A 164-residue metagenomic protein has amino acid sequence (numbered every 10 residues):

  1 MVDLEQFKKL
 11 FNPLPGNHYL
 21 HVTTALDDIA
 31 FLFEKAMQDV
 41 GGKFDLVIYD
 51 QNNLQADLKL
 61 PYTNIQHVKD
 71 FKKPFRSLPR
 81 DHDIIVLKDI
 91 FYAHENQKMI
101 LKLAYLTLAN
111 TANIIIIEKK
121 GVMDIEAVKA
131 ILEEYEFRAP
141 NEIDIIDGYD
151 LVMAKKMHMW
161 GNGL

Functional and structural regions predicted by a protein language model:
M1-N17: Class I SAM-dependent methyltransferase Rossmann-like catalytic core, especially the SAM/SAH-binding loop
M1-Q6, A25-D28, M123: Conserved SAM-binding loop and adjacent beta-strand
H18-F75: Class I SAM-dependent methyltransferase SAM/SAH-binding core
Q38, Q97-N113: A short glycine-rich, Lys/Arg-flanked "PGG" loop and its adjoining helix->strand segment in the class I
K72-I85, G163: A short acidic, Gly/Pro-enriched loop at the edge of an enzyme's catalytic core that lines a small-molecule cofactor
D89-I90: Short catalytic micro-motifs in class I SAM-dependent methyltransferases
I115-N141: Conserved class I S-adenosyl-L-methionine
N141-L164: Core SAM-dependent methyltransferase catalytic element
